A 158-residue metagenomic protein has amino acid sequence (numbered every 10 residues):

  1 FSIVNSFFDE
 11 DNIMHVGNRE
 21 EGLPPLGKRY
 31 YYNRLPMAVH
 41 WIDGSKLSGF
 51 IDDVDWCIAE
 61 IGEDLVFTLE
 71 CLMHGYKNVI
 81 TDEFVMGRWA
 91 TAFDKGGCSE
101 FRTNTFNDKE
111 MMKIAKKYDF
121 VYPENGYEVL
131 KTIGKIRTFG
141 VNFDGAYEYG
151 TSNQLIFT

Functional and structural regions predicted by a protein language model:
F1-L65, M73, F157: Conserved catalytic core of nucleotide-sugar-dependent glycosyltransferases
C57-T158: C-terminal catalytic/acceptor-binding lobe
